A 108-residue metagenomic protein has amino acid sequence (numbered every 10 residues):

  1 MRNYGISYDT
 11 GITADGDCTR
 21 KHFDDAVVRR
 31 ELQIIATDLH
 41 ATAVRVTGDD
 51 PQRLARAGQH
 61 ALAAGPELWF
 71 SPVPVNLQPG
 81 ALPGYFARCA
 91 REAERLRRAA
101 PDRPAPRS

Functional and structural regions predicted by a protein language model:
M1-R56: Active-site-adjacent substrate/metal-binding segments within catalytic domains of carbohydrate-active enzymes
T10-I12, P72-P74, S108: Short, histidine-centered active-site or binding-site loop motifs used for metal coordination, general acid-base
R20-F23, V27, G80-R88: Alpha-helix N-cap and loop-to-helix initiation/capping positions
L32-Q33, D38-A87: Aromatic-lined substrate-binding rim segments of carbohydrate-active enzymes
T42, R91-S108: Active-site groove signature of glycoside hydrolases
